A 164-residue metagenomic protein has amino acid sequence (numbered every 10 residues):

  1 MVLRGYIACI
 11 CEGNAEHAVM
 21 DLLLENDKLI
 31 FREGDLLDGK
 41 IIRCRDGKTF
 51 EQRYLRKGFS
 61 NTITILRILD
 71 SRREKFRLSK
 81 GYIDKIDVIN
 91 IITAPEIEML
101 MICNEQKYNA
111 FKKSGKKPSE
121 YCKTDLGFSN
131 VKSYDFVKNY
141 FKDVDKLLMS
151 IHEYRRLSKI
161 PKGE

Functional and structural regions predicted by a protein language model:
M1-Y6, H17-I41, R45-E164: C-terminal accessory helical subdomains adjacent to catalytic cores in phosphodiester- and nucleotide-handling enzymes
C11-G13: Extended, compositionally biased accessory segments flanking or bridging domains
